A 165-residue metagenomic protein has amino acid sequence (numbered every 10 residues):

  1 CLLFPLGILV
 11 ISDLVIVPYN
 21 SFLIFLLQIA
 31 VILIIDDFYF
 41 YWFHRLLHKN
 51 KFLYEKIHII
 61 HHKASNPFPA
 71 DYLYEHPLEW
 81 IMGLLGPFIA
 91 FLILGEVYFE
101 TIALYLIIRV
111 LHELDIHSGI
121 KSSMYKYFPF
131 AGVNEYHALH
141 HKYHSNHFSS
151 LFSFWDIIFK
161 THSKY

Functional and structural regions predicted by a protein language model:
C1-V17, F25-D37: Specific transmembrane helices
L3-F4, F40, H48, H117: Alpha-helical transmembrane segments and their lipid-water interface positions in multi-pass membrane proteins
L9-V10, I34-L53: Transmembrane alpha-helix/helix-exit interface in multi-pass inner-membrane proteins
V17-F22, H58-H62: Helix-boundary and loop/linker segments of multi-pass membrane transporters
S21-I29, V97-A103: Internal alpha-helical transmembrane segments of multi-pass membrane proteins
I29-F40, L104-E113: Alpha-helical transmembrane segments of multi-pass membrane proteins
L47-Y165: Cytosolic/stromal cytosol-facing helical appendages immediately following the last transmembrane segment
